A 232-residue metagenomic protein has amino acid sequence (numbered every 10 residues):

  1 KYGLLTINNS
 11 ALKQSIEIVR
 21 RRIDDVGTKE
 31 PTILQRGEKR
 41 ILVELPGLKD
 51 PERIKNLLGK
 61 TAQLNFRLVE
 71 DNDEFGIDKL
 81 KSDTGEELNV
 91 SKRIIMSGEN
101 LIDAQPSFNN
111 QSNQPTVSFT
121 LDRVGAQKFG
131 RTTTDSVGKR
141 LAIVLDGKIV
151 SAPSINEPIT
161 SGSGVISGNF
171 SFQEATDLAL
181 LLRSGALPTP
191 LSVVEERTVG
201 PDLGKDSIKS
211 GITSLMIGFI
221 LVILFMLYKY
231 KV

Functional and structural regions predicted by a protein language model:
K1-V232: A structural signal for conserved, well-ordered secondary-structure elements that form binding/interaction cores
